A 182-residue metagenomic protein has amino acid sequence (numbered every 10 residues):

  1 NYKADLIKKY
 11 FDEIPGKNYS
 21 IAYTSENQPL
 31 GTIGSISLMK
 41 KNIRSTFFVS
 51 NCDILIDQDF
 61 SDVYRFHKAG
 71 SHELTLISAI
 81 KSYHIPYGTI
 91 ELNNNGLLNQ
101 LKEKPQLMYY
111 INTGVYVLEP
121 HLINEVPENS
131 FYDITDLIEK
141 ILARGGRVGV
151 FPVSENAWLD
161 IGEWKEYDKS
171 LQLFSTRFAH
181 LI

Functional and structural regions predicted by a protein language model:
N1-N51, D62, E128-N129: Conserved N-terminal catalytic core of the sugar/cofactor nucleotidyltransferase
A22, T46, E73, R147-G149: Proline-centered loop/turn at the N-terminus of a beta-strand
T24-E26, I77, F151-V153: Conserved beta-strand termini and adjacent loop/short-helix elements that scaffold enzyme active sites in alpha/beta
F48, L55, S61-K68, K81-H84 (+1 more regions): Catalytic-core segments of class I nucleotidyltransferases/pyrophosphorylases that form NMP-activated intermediates
G70-I80: A short, conserved acidic/glycine-rich loop-to-beta-strand motif that forms the donor nucleotide-sugar/metal
N93: Short, acidic, Ser/Thr-enriched surface-loop or helix-capping motifs
